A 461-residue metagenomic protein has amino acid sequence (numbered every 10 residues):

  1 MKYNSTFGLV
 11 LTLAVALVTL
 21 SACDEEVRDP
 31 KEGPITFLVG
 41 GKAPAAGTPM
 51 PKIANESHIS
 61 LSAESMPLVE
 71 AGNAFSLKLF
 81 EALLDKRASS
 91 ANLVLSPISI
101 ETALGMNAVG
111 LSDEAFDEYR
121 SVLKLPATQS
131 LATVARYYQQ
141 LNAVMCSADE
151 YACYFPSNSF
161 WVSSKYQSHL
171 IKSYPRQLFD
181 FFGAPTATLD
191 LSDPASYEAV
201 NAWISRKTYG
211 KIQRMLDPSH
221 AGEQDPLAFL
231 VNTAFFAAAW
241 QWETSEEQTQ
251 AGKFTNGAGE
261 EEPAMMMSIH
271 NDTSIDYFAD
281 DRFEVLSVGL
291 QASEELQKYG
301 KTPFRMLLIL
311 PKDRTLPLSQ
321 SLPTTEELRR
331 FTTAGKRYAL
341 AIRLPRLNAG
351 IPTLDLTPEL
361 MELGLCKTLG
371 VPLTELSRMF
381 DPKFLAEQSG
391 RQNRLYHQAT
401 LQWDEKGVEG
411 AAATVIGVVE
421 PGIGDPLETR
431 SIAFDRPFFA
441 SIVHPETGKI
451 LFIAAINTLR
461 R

Functional and structural regions predicted by a protein language model:
M1-V10: Bacterial N-terminal signal peptides that target proteins for export
V10-T19: Bacterial N-terminal signal peptides
C23-D190: Detector for small/aliphatic-rich hydrophobic stretches
T36, L316, E326-F331: Soluble, non-membrane globular domain cores that form compact, hydrophobic packing and curved binding surfaces
S90, Y119, P126-R314, T333-G424: Non-catalytic, conformational "gating/processing" segments within enzyme and secreted inhibitor domains
P97-L111, A228, A440-E446, I450: Extended, hydrophobic/aromatic-rich amphipathic alpha-helical segments that build helical scaffolds
T315-L316, I450: Short beta-strands and strand-coil junctions in structured, solvent-facing domains, enriched
R394-R461: C-terminal soluble interaction/assembly domains
